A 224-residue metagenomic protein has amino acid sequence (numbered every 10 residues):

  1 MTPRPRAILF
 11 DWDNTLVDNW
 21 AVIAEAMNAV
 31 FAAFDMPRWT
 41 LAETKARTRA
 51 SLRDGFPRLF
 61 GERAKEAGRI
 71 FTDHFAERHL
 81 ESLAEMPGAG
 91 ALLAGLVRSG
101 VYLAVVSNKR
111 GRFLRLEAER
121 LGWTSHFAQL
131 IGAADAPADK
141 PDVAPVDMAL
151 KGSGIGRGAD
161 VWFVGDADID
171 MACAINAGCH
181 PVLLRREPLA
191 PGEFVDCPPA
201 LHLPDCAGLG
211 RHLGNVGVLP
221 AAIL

Functional and structural regions predicted by a protein language model:
M1-I8, A94-V97, G111, R115-L224: Asp-based, Mg2+/Mn2+-dependent phosphohydrolase catalytic module
T2-A91, G95-R98, R112-R115: N-terminal helical cap/lid subdomain that shapes the substrate entry/recognition surface in HAD-like hydrolases
P37, Y102, H180: Residue-level detector of anion-binding/catalytic polar loops
L80, V101-Y102, V218: Generic structural signal for secondary-structure transition and capping sites
